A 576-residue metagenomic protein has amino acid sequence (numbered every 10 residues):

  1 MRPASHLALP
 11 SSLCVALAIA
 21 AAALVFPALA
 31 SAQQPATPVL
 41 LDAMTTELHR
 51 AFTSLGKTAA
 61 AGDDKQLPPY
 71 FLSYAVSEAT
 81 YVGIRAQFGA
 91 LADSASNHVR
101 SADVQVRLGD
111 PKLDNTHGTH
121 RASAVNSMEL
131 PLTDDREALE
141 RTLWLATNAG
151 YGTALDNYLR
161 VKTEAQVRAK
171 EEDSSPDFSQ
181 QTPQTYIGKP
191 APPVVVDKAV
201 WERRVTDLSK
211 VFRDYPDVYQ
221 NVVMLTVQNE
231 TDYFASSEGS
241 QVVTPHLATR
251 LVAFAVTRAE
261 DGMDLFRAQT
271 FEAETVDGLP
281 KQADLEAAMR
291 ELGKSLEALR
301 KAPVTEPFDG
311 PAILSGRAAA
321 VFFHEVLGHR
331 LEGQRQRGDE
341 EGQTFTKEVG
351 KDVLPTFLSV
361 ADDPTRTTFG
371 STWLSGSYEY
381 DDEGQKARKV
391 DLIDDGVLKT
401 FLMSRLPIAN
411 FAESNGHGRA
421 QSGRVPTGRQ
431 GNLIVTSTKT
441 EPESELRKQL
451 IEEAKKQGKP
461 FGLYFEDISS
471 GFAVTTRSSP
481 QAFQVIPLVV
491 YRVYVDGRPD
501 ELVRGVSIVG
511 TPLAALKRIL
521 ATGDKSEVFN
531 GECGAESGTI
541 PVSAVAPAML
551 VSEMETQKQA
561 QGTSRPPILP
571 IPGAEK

Functional and structural regions predicted by a protein language model:
M1-S11: N-terminal secretory signal peptides that target proteins for export/translocation
P10-A28: Bacterial N-terminal signal peptides
L29-Y380, Q385-R388, D394-V397, N410 (+7 more regions): Active-site bordering "gate/hinge" segments that shape substrate access to catalytic or cofactor-binding pockets
R267-Q269, M403, R504-G505: Short clusters of small/polar residues that mark proteolytic maturation junctions
T305, D382-Q385, P426, K456 (+1 more regions): Short solvent-exposed loop/turn micro-motifs enriched in small/polar/acidic residues
K399-E453: C-terminal, non-catalytic macromolecule-binding modules
T436-A514, N530, G534-E536: Hydrophobic alpha-helical bundle architecture
